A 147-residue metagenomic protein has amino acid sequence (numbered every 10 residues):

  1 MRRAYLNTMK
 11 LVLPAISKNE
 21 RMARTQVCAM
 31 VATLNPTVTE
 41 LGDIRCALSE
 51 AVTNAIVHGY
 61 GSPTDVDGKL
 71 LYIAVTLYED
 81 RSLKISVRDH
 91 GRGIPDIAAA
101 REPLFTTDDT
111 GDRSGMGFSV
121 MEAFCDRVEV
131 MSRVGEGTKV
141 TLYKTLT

Functional and structural regions predicted by a protein language model:
M1-K10, A55-T147: Conserved beta-strand-loop-beta-strand hairpin that lines the nucleotide-binding pocket of ATP/GTP-utilizing enzymes
K10-M22: STAS-typified acidic loop motif
A15-I16, E40, T106: A generic structural signal for short
R24-E50: Conserved short strand/loop->alpha-helix "switch" segment adjacent to the catalytic nucleotide/phosphoryl-transfer site
